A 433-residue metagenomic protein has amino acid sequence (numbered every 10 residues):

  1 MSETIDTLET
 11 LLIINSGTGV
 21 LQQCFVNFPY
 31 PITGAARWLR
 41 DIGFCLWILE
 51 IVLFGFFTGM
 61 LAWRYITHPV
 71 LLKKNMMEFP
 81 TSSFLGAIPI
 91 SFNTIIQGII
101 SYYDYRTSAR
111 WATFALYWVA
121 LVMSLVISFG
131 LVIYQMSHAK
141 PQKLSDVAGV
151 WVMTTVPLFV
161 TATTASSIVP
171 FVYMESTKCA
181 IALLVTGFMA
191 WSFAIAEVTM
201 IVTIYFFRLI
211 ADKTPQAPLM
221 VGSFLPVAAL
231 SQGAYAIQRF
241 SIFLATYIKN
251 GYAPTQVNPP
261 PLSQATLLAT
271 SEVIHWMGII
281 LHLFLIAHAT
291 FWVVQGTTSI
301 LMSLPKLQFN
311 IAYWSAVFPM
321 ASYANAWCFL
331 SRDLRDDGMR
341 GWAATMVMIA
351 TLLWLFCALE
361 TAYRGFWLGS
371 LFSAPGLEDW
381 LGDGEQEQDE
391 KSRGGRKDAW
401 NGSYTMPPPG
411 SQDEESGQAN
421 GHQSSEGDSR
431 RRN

Functional and structural regions predicted by a protein language model:
M1, L377-N433: Intrinsically disordered, low-complexity terminal tails of fungal membrane proteins
M1-I5, P29-F44, L72-S83, Y105-F114 (+5 more regions): Juxtamembrane membrane-interface segments at transmembrane-helix boundaries in membrane proteins
M1-M60, T67: N-terminal signal-anchor module of multipass membrane proteins
D6-F28, A87-G98, V152-S167, I195 (+2 more regions): The first (N-terminal) embedded transmembrane alpha-helix
A36-R110: Membrane helical hairpin/interfacial module
T58-M60, I279-S299, S315-G402: C-terminal functional regions that serve as terminal interaction/effector modules
K73-T81, I100-V156, S166-W191, I210-P218: Membrane-interface helix-loop-helix junctions at boundaries between adjacent transmembrane segments
I168-V169, K178-A182, G187, A194 (+1 more regions): Membrane-interfacial loop- and helix-cap regions that link adjacent transmembrane helices in polytopic membrane proteins
